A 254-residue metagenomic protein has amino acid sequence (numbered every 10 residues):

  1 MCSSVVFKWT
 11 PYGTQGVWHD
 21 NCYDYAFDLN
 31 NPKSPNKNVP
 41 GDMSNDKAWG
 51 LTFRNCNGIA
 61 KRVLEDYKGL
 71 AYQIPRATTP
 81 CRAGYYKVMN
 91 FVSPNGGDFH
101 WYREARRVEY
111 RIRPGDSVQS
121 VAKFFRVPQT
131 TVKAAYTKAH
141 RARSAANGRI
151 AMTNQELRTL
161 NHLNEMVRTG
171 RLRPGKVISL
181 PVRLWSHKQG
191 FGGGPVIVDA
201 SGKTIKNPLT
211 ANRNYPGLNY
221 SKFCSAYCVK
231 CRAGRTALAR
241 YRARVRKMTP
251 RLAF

Functional and structural regions predicted by a protein language model:
M1-L70: Cysteine-nucleophile protease catalytic domains, especially the papain-like/related folds used in DUB/UBL proteases
Y12-D20, D24, R82-F91, R213-N219 (+1 more regions): Ubiquitin-like/PB1-type beta-grasp interaction modules and other compact soluble beta-rich domains
N36-G41, N45-K47, H140-Q155, I197-A211 (+1 more regions): Surface-exposed intrinsically disordered loops and tails
L51-V108, P181-S186, G190: ...with weaker cross-activation on analogous glycine-rich loops/strands in unrelated enzymes
A83, F125, I150-M152, L172 (+1 more regions): Short, well-ordered loop/turn sites that connect or cap secondary structure elements
V108-A151, Q155: Primarily a LysM-type cell-wall glycan-binding module
H162-V167: Short alpha-helix capping/helix-loop boundary micro-motifs
R168-F254: Active-site or metal-binding loop neighborhoods of secreted/extracellular toxin and effector enzymes
